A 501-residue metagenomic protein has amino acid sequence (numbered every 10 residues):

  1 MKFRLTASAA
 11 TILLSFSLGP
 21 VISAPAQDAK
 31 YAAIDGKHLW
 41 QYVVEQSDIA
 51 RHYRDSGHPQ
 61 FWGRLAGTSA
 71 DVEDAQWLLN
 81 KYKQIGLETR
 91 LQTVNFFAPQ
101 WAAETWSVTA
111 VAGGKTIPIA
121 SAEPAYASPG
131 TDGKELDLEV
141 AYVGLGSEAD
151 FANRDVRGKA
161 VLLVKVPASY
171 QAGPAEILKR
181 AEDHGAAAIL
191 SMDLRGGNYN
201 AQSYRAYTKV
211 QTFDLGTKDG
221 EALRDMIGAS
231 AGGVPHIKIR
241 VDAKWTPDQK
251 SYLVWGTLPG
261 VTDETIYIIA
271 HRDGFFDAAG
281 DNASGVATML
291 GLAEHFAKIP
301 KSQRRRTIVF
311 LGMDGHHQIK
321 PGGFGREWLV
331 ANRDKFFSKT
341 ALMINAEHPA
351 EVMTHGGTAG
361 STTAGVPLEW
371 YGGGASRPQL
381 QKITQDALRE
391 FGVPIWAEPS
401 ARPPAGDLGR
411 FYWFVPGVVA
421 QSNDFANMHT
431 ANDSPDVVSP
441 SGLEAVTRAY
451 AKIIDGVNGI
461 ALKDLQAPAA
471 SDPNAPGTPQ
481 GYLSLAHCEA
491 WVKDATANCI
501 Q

Functional and structural regions predicted by a protein language model:
A24-N80, I85, T257-P259, A486-Q501: N-terminal hydrophobic or amphipathic helices/low-complexity stretches enriched in small/hydrophobic/Pro/Gly
Q27-I34, G57-V72, T131, L138-G146 (+8 more regions): Second-shell loop/turn segments in exported
Q41-V44, G57-R157, P167-S169: Noncatalytic luminal/extracellular "stalk/propeptide" segments of secretory-pathway proteins
S121-N153, Y204-G280, G291-E294, K298-I299: Soluble metallo-hydrolase cores and metallopeptidase-like ectodomains found primarily in the secretory/periplasmic
Y207, H295-P321: Short helix-loop-beta-strand segments that form the rim/entrance of peptidase-like active sites
G220, V261-D263, M313-V419, D494: Metal-dependent peptidase/peptidase-like ectodomains
A397-T447: Zn-dependent metallopeptidase/amidohydrolase metal-coordination segment
A426-V492, C499-I500: His/Asp/Glu-rich mid-to-C-terminal helical/loop segments that flank catalytic regions of hydrolases
